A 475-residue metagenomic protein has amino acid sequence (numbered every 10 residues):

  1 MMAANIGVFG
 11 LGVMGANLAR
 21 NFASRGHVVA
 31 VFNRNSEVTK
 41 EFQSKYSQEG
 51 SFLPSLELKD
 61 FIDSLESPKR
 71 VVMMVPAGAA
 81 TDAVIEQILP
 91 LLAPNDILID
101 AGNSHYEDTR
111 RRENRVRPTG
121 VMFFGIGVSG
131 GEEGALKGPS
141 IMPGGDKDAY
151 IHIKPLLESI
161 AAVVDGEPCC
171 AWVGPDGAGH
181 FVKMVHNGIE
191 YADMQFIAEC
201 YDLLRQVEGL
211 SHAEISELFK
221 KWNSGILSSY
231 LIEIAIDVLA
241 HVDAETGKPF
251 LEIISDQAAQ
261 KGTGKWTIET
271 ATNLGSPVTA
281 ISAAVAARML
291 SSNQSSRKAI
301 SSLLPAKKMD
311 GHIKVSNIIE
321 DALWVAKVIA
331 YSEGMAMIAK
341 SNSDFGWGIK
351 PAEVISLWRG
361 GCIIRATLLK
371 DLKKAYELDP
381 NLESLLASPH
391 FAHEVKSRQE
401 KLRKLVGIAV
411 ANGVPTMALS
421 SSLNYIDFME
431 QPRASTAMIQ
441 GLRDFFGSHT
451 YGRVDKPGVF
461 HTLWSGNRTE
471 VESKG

Functional and structural regions predicted by a protein language model:
M2-K69, N95, G131-A135: NAD(P)+-binding Rossmann beta1-loop-alpha1 motif at the extreme N-terminus of oxidoreductases
P54-L56, D100, M122-I126, G166-G174 (+2 more regions): General beta-strand structural signal in soluble alpha/beta enzymes
L58-F124: Rossmann-fold NAD(P) dinucleotide-binding segment
T81-V84, H105-S216, S224-P249, I253 (+1 more regions): Rossmann-fold dinucleotide-binding core
H180, R205, L210, E217 (+4 more regions): Interdomain hinge/lid region at the active-site interface of Rossmann-like NAD(P)-dependent oxidoreductases
K221, N342-Y376: Small-residue-rich helix-loop
K396, K404-G475: C-terminal amphipathic alpha-helical interaction region
